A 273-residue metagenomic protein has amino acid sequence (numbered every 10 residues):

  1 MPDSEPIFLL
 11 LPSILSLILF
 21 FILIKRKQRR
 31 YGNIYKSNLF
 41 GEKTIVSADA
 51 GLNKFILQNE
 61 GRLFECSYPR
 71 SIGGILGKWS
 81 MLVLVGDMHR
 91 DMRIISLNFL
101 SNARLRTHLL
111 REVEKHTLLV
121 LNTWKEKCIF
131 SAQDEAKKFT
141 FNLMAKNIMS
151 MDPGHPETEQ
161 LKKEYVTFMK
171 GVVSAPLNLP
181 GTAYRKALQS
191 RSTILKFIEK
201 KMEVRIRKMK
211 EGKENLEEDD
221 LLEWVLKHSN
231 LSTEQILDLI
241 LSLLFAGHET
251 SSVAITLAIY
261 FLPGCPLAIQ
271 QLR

Functional and structural regions predicted by a protein language model:
M1-R26, L143: Terminal signal-anchor or tail-anchor transmembrane helices that tether membrane-associated enzymes to cellular
S13, K25-H108, E112, H116-V120 (+2 more regions): Cytochrome P450 substrate-recognition site 1
S47-D49, N147-I148, K201, A254-I259: Hydrophobic, repeat-rich solenoid/adaptor surfaces of innate immune receptors and signaling proteins
S101-L105, S190-I255: Conserved cytochrome P450 catalytic core segment spanning the I/J/K helices
T117, T140, I240, I255-A258: Structural preference for long, well-ordered alpha-helical segments in enzyme cores
T123-F130, M151-H155, E203-L216, A268-Q270: Surface-exposed helix-capping loop/turn segments at secondary-structure junctions
T250-R273: Cytochrome P450 catalytic-core helices
